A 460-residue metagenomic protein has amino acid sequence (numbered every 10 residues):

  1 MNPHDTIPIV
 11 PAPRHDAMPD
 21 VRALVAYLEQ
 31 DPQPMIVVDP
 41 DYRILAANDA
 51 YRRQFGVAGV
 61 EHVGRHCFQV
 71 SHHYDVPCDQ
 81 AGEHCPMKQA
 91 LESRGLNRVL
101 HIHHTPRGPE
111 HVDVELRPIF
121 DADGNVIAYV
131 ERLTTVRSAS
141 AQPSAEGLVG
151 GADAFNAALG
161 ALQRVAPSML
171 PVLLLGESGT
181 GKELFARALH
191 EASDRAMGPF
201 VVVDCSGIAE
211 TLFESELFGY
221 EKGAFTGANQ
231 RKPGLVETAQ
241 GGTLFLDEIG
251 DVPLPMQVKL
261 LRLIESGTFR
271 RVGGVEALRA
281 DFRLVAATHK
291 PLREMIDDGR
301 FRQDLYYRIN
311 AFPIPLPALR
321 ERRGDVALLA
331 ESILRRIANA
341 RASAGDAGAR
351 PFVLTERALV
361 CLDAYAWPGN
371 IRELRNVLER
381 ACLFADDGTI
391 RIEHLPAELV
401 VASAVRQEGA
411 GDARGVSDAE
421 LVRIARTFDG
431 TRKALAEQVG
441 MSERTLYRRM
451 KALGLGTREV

Functional and structural regions predicted by a protein language model:
M1-P19, A47, R52-F55, H104 (+2 more regions): Bacterial C-terminal helix-turn-helix
H15-F55, P167: Sensory modules in modular signal-transduction proteins
V57, R195-G198, G273-R283, P291-S403 (+1 more regions): Nucleotide-binding/hydrolysis machinery
V60, R65-G108: Terminal output helix/cap of sensory domains in signal transduction proteins
H101, V114-L116: Compact sensory input modules in signal-transduction proteins
P118-N156: Sensory coupling linkers of modular signal transduction proteins
A158, T180, V203, L217 (+13 more regions): Conserved RecA-like P-loop NTPase ATPase core
A161-G227, E237-P253, A318-G324, V377: Conserved post-Walker A coupling segment in P-loop NTPases
